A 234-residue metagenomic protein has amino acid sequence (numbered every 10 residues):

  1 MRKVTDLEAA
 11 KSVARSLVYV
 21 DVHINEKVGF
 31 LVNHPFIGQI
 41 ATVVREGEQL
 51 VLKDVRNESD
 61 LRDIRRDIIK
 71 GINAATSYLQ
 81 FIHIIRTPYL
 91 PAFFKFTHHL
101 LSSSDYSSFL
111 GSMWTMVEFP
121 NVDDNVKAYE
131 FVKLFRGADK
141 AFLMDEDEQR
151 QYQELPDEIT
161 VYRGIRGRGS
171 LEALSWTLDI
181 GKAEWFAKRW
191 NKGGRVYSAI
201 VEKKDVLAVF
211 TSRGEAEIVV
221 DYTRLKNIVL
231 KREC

Functional and structural regions predicted by a protein language model:
M1-I159, R166-L174, I180-C234: Conserved NAD+-utilizing ADP-ribose enzyme module
